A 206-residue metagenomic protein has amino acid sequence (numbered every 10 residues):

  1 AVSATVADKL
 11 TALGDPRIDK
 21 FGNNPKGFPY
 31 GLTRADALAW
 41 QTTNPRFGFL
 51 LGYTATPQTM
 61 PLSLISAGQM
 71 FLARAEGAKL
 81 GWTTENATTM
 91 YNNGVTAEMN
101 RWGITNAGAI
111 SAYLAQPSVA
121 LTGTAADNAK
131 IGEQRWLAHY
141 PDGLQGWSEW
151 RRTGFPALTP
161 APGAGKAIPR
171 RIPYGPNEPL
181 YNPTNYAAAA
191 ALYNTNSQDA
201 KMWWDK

Functional and structural regions predicted by a protein language model:
A1-R74, K79-L80, E85-Q134, A138 (+1 more regions): Hydrophobic-face positions in mid-chain alpha helices that act as interaction patches
M99-K206: C-terminal functional modules
